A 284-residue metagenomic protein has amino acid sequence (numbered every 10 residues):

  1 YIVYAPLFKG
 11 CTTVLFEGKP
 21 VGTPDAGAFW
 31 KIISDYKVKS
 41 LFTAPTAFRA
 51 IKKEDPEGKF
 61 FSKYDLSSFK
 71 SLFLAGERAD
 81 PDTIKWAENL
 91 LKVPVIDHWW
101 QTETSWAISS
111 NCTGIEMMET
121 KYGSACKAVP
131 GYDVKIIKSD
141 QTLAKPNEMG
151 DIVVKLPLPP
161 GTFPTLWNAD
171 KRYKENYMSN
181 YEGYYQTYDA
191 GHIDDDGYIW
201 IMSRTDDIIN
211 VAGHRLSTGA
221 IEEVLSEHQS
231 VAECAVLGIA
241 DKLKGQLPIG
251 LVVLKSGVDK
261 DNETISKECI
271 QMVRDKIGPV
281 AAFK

Functional and structural regions predicted by a protein language model:
Y1-S40, K53-K59: Conserved AMP-binding/adenylation subdomain of ANL enzymes
F8-C11, V38-T43, K52-T120, D133 (+2 more regions): Gly/Ser/Thr-rich phosphate-binding loop
S34, L41, L158-P159, G183 (+1 more regions): AMP-binding/adenylate-forming catalytic core of the ANL superfamily
S68, K92, G131, S230-E233 (+1 more regions): Glycine-centered tight turns that cap/initiate beta-strands
G76, W100, C126, D189 (+1 more regions): Active-site glycine-centered loops adjacent to acidic/histidine catalytic or metal-binding residues that shape
I96-E103, C126, L237-A240: Beta-strand->loop->alpha-helix junctions that form or flank phosphate-binding loops in nucleotide-handling enzymes
K127-G131, T142-Y177, L216: Conserved ATP/PPi-binding loop(s) of AMP-dependent carboxylate-activating enzymes
K135-L156, D195-D196, D259-S266: Conserved beta-loop-beta connector loops within the AMP-binding
